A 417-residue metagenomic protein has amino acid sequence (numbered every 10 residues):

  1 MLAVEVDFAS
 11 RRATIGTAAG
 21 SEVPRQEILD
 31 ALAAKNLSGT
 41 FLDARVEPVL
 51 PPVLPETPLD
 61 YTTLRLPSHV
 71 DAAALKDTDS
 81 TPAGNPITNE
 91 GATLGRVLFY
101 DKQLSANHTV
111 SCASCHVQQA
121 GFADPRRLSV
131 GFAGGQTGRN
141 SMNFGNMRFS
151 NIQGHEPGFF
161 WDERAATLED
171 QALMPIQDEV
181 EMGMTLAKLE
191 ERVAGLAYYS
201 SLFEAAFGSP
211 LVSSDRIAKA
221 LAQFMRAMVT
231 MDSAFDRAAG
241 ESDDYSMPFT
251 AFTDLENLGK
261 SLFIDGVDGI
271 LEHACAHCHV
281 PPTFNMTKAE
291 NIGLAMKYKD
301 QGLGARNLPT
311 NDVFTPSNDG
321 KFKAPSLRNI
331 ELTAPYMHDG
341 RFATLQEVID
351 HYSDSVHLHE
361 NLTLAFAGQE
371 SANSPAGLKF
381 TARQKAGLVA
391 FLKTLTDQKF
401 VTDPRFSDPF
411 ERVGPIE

Functional and structural regions predicted by a protein language model:
M1-P48: Flexible metal-binding regulatory segments at protein termini and peripheral loops
A3-V6, T40-A44, A106-S111, L202-A205 (+4 more regions): Surface-exposed patches in mature extracellular/periplasmic domains of secreted proteins
T14-A18, T81-N85, D101, Q177-E179 (+3 more regions): Second-shell loop/turn segments in exported
E22-V23, N85-N89, K102, A106 (+8 more regions): Soluble non-cytosolic domains of exported or imported proteins
P24, I28, G91, H108-S111 (+11 more regions): Stable alpha-helical elements in mature extracytoplasmic
L32-L37, L186-A205, S209-D232, E331 (+1 more regions): C-terminal capping alpha-helices of c-type cytochrome domains
V49-L173, D236-L364, P404-E417: Short glycine/threonine-rich turn/loop motifs
T167-G183, V193: Short loop->beta-strand "edge-of-pocket" segments that line small-molecule binding or catalytic clefts across diverse
